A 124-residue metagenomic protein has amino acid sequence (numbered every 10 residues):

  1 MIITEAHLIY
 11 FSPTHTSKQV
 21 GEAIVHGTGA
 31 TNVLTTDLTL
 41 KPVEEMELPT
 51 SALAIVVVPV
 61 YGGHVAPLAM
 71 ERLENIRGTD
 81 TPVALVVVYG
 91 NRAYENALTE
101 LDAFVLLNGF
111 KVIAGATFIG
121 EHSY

Functional and structural regions predicted by a protein language model:
M1-L8, S12-Y124: FMN-binding flavodoxin-like domain, especially the glycine-rich phosphate-binding loop
